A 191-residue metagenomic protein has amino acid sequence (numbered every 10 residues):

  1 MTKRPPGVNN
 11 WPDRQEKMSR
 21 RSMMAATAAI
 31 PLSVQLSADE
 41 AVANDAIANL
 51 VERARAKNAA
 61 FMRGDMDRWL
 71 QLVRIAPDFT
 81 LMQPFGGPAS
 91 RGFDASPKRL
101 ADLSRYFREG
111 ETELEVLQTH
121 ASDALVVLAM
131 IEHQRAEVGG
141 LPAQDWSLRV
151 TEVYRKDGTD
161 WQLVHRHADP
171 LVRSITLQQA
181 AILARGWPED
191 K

Functional and structural regions predicted by a protein language model:
M1-M18, A28-L32: N-terminal secretory signal peptides
A46-D65: Short, aromatic-enriched amphipathic alpha-helices that serve as compact interaction elements
I47-A48, M66-S122, D145: A solvent-exposed, acidic/Ser-Thr-rich amphipathic alpha-helical stretch
F85, I131-Q134, H167: A mature extracytoplasmic/lumenal domain signature
L114-T119, E132-Q134, R149-Y154: Hydrophobic/aromatic beta-strand elements that line small-molecule binding cavities or substrate pockets in beta-rich
T119-V127, L141, Y154-D160: A short, structured loop/turn motif at beta-sheet edges
S147-L177: Short beta-strand edge/turn micro-motifs at domain boundaries
S174-K191: Acidic/histidine-enriched, glycine/proline-rich intrinsically disordered or flexible terminal extensions
